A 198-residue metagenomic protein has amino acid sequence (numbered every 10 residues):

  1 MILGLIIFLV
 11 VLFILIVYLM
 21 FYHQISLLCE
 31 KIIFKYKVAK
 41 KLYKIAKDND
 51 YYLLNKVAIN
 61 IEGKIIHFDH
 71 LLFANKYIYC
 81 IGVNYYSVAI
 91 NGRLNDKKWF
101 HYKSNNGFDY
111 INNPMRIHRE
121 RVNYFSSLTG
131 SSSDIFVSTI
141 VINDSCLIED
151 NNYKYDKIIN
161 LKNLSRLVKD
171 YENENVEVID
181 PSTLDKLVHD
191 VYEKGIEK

Functional and structural regions predicted by a protein language model:
M1-H67, F73-C80, N84-A89, R93 (+1 more regions): Surface-exposed interaction regions that form or flank ligand-binding interfaces
F100-Y102: Surface-exposed acidic loop/strand-edge motifs in secreted or periplasmic proteins that form small linear binding
